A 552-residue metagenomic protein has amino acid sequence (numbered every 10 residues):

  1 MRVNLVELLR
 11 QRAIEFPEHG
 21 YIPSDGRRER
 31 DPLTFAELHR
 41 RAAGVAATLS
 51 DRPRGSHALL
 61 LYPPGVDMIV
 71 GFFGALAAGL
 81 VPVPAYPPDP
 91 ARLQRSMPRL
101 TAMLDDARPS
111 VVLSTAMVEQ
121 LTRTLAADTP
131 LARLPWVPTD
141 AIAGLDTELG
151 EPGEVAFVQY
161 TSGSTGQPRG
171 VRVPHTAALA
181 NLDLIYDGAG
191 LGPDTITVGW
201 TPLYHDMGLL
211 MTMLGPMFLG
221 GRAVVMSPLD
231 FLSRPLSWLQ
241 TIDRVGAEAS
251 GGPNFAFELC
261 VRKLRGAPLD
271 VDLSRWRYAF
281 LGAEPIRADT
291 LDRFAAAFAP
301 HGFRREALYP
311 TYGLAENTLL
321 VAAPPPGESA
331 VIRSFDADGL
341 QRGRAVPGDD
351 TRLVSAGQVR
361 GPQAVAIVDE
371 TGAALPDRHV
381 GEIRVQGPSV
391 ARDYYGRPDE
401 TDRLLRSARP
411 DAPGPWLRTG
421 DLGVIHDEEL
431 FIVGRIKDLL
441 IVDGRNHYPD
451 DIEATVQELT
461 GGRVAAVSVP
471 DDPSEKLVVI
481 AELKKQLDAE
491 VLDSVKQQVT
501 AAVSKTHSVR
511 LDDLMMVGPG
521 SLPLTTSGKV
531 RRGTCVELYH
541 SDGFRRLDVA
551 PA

Functional and structural regions predicted by a protein language model:
E7-T34, V155-V158, T165, G313 (+1 more regions): AMP-dependent adenylate-forming
P17, V137, A143-Y160, G166-Q167 (+2 more regions): Conserved pre-ATP/AMP-binding loop-to-beta segment of ANL
G20-R52, S56-L59, P63-I69, P90-R95 (+2 more regions): Conserved AMP-binding/adenylate-forming core of the ANL superfamily
P135, V478-V479, T500-A552: Conserved C-terminal "lid"/linker of ANL adenylate-forming enzymes
L179-I196, D206-E248, K263-A267: Conserved AMP-binding/adenylation subdomain of ANL enzymes
D243, S250, G387, R392-D393 (+2 more regions): AMP-binding/adenylate-forming catalytic core of the ANL superfamily
A247-G251, K263-D349, A364, T371-A373: Gly/Ser/Thr-rich phosphate-binding loop
V354-A366, T371-R378, E382-V442, N446: Conserved ATP-binding/catalytic segment of the ANL
